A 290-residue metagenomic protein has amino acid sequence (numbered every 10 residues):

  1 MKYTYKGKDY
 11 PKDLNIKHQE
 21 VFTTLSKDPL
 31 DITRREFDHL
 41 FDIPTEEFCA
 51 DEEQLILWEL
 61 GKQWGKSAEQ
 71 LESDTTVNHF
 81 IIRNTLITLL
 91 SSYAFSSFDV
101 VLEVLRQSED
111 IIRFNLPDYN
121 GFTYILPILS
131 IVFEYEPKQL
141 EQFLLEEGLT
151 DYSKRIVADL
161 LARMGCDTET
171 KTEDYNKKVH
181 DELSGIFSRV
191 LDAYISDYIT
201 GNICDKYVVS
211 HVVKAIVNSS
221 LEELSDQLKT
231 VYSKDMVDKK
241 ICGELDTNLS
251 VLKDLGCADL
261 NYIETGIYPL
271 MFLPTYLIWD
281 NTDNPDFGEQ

Functional and structural regions predicted by a protein language model:
M1-K6, Y10-K12, D283-Q290: Eukaryotic intrinsically disordered, low-complexity regulatory tails and linkers enriched in charged/polar residues
K6-K8, K12-Q19, G61: Extracellular glycan-targeting catalytic surfaces
D9-Y10, S73, L144, P274: TPR-adjacent "capping" and linker segments in tetratricopeptide-repeat scaffold/adaptor proteins
H18-Q19, E46-L71, A94-E109, E134-E146 (+2 more regions): Amphipathic alpha-helical scaffolding segments comprising HEAT/armadillo-like alpha-solenoid repeats
Q19-K27, R34-E47, S73-T75, F80-F95 (+4 more regions): Structural detector for internal amphipathic alpha-helices that build alpha-solenoid repeat scaffolds
D51-I81, I112-D118, L191-Y207, K240-G256: Acidic, Ser/Thr- and Gly/Pro-rich intrinsically disordered linkers and low-complexity segments that flank or connect
R163-K171, K178-D280: Extended alpha-helical scaffolding segments
